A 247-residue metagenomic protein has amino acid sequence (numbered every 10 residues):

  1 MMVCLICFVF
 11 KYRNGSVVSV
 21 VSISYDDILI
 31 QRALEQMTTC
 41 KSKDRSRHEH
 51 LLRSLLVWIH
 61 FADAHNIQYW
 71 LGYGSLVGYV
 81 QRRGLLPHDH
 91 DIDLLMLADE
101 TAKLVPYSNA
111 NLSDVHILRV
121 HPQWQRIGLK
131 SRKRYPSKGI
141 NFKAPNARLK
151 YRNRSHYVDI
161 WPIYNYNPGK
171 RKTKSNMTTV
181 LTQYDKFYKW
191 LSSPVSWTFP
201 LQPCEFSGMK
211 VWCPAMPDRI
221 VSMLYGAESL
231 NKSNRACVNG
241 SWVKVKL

Functional and structural regions predicted by a protein language model:
M1-Q68, Y73, G78-H88, M96-L247: The feature captures the alpha-helical scaffold/lid subdomain characteristic of nucleotidyltransferase
